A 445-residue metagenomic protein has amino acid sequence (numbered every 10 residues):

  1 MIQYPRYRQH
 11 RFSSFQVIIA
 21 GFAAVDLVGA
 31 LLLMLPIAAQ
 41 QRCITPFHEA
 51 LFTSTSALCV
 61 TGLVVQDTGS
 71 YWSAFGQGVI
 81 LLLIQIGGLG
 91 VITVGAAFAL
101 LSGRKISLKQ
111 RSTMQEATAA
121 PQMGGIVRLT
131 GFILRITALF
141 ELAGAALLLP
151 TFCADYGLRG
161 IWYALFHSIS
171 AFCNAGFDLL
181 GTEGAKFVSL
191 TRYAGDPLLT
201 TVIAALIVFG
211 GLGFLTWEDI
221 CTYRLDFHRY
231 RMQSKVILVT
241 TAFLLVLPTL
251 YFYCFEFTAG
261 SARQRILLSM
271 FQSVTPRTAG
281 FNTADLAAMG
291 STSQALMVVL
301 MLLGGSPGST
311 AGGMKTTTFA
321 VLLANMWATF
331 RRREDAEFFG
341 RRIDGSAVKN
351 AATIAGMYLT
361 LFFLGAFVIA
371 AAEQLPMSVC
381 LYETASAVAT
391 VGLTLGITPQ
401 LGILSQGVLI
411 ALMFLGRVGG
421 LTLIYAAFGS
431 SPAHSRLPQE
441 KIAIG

Functional and structural regions predicted by a protein language model:
M1-G445: Membrane-proximal intracellular helices of multi-pass ion channels
